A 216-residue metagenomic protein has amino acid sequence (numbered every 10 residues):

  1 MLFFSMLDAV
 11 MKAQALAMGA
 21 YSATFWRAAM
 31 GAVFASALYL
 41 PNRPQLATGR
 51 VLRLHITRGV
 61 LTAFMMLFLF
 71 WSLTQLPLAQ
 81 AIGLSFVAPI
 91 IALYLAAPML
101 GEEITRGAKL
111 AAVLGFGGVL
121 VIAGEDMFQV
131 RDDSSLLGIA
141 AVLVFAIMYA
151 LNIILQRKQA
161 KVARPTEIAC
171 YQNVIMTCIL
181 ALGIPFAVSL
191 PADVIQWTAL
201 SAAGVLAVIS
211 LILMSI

Functional and structural regions predicted by a protein language model:
M1-M6, S36, G59-L67, P89-Y94 (+4 more regions): Hydrophobic/small/kink-forming positions within alpha-helical transmembrane segments of polytopic membrane proteins
F3-M30, L151-I175: Juxtamembrane helix-loop-helix junctions in multi-pass membrane proteins
A9-A20, A123-S135, I184-L200: Membrane-interface helix termini and inter-helical loops of multi-pass transporters
L16-S22, F68-S85, K161-T166, M214-I216: Structural motif at transmembrane-helix junctions in multi-pass transporters
A35, Q129-A187: Transmembrane alpha-helical segments that form core, pore/gating elements of small-molecule transporters/exporters
Y39, P44-F68, L136-F145, P191-I209 (+1 more regions): Loop-to-transmembrane-helix transition segments
P89-V113: C-terminal transmembrane-helix exit sites in multi-pass transporters
G107-D126: Hydrophobic transmembrane alpha-helices of multi-pass small-molecule transport proteins
